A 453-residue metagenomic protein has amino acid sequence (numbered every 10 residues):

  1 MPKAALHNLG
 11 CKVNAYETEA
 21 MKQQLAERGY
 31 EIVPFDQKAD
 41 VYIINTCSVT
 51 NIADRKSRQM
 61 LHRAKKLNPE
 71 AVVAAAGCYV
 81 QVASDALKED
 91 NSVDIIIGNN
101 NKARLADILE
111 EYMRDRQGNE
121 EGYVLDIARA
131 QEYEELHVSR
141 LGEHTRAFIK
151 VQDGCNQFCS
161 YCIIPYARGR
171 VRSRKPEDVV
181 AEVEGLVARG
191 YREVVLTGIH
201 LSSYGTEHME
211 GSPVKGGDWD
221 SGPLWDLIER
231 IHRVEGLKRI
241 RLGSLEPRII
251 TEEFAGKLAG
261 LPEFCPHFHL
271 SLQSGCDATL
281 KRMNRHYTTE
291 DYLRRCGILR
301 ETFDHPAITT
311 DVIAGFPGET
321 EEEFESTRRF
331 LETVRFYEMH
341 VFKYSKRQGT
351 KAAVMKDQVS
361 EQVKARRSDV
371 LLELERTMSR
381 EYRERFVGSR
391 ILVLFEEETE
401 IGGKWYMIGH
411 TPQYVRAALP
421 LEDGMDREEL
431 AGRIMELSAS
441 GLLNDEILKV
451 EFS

Functional and structural regions predicted by a protein language model:
M1-Y204, P223, E253, F268 (+6 more regions): Proteins enriched for Cys/Gly/acidic motifs involved in redox and nucleic-acid/cofactor modification
V73-A74, L87, A188-E322, E332: Conserved SAM/AdoMet-binding glycine-rich loop
S139-R140, G256-G260, L272, R383-R385 (+2 more regions): Replace "in large, NTP-powered and nucleic-acid-processing enzymes" with "in large, NTP-powered factors and other
I163, E210-K215, A352-K356: Short glycine/proline- and charge-enriched loop/turn segments that cap or connect secondary-structure elements
G236, F336, K351, V359 (+1 more regions): Conserved N-terminal phosphate-binding loop of PLP-dependent enzymes in the Aspartate aminotransferase
L270, D311, L331, M339 (+3 more regions): Hydrophobic, well-ordered secondary-structure elements that form the walls of internal hydrophobic environments
K343-G349, A353-D357: Aromatic/acidic polysaccharide-binding cleft in carbohydrate-active enzymes
V354-S453: Terminal RNA-binding accessory module
